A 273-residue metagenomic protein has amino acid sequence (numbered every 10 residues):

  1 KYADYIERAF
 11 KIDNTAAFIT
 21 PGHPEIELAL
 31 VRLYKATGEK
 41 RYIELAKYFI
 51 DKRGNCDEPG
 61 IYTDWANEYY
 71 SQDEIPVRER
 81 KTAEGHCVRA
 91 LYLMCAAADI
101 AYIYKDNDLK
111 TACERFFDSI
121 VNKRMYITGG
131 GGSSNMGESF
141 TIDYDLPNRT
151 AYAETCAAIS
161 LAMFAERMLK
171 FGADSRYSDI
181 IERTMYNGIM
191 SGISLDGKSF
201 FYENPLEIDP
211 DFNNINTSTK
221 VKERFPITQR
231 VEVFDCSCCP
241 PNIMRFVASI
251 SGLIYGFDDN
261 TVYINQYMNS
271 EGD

Functional and structural regions predicted by a protein language model:
K1-D273: Glycan-recognition and catalytic cores of secretory/periplasmic carbohydrate-active enzymes
